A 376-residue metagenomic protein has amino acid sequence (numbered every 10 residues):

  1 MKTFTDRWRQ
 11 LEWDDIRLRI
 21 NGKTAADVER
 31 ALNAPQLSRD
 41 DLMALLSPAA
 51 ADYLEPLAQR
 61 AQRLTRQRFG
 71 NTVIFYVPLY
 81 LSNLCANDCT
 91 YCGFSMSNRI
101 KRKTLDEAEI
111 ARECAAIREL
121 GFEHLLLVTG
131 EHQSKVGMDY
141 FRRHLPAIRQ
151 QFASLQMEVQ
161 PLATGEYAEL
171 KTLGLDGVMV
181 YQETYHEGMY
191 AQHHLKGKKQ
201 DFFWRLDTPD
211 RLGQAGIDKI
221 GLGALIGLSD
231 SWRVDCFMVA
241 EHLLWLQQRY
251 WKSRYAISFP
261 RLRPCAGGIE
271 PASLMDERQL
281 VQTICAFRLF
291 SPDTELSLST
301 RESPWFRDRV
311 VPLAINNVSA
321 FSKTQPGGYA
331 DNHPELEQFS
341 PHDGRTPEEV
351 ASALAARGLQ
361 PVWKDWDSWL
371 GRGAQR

Functional and structural regions predicted by a protein language model:
M1-A50, R118, Q248-R376: Auxiliary Fe-S-binding modules of radical SAM enzymes
A34, A61, C89, V180 (+4 more regions): Conserved, mostly hydrophobic/aromatic
P56-N98, R102-L126, D176: N-terminal pre-triad scaffold of radical SAM enzymes
V77, C114, F141-L145, Y167 (+5 more regions): Generic structural signal for well-ordered alpha-helices, preferentially at hydrophobic/aromatic core positions
N83, E131-V136, G227-S231, C265-I269 (+1 more regions): Short, small-residue-enriched loops and turns at beta-alpha junctions that line or gate enzyme active sites
M96-I110, A116-L212, D218-G221, I226 (+1 more regions): Core AdoMet radical
L105, V136, Y140, K196-W204 (+4 more regions): Alpha-helix N-cap and loop-to-helix initiation/capping positions
T164-T172, S229-L244, S303-L313: Catalytic cores of alpha/beta
